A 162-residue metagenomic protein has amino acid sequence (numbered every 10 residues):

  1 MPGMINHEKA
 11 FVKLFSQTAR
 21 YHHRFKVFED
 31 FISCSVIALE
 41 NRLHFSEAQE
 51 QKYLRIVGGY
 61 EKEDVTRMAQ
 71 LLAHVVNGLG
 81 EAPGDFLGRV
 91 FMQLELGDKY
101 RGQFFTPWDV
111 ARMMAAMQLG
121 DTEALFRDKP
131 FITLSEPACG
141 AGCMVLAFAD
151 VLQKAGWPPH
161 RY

Functional and structural regions predicted by a protein language model:
M1-R89: A short N-terminal interaction module
A10, L14, Q103-F104, L125: Intrinsic disorder/low-structure terminal segments
Q17, Q49-Q51, Q70, Q93 (+3 more regions): Residue-identity detector for glutamine
Y21-F25, Y100-F105, L134: Short, charged/polar micro-motifs that form catalytic or ligand-binding hotspots
H44-A48, K99, E123-R127: Short, solvent-exposed secondary-structure capping/transition elements
A73, M92-Q93, I132: Generic hydrophobic-segment detector
G84-M117: Class I SAM-dependent transferase core
W108-Y162: Conserved S-adenosyl-L-methionine
